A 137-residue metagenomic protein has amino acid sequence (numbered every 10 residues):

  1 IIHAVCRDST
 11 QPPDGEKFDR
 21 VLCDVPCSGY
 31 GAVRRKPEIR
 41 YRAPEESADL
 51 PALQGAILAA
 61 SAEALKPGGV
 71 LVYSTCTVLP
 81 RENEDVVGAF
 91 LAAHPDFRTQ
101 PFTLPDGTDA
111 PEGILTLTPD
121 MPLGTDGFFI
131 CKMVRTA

Functional and structural regions predicted by a protein language model:
I1-S9: Conserved SAM-binding strand-loop segment of SAM-dependent methyltransferases
A4-V5, V33, D109: Short, functionally important structural connectors and interaction interfaces within domains
D8-Q11, G15-L22, P26-S28, G55 (+1 more regions): C-terminal catalytic and target-recognition region of SAM-dependent MTase-like enzymes, primarily methyltransferases
Y30-Y41, T75-C76: Conserved P-loop NTPase nucleotide-binding/switch module
I39-P67: Glycine-rich S-adenosyl-L-methionine
